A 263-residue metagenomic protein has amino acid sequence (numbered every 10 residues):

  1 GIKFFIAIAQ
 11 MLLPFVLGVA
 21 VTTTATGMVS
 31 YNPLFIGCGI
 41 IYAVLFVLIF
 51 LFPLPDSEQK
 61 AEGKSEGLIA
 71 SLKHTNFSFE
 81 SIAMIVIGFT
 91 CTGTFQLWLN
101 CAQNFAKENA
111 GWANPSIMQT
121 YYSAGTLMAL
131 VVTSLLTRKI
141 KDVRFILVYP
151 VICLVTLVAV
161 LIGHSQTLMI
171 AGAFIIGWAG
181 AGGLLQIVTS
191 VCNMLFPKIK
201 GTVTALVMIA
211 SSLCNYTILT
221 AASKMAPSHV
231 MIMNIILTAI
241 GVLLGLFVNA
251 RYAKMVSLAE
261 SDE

Functional and structural regions predicted by a protein language model:
G1-V21, A205-L219: Glycine-rich segments within core transmembrane alpha-helices of 12-TM secondary carriers
G18, G39-A61, L244-Y252: C-terminal membrane-cytosol helix-exit motif in multi-pass small-molecule transporters
V21, A129-D142: Helix-to-loop junctions at the C-terminal end of transmembrane segments in multipass secondary transporters
D56-S81, E263: Juxtamembrane intracellular "pre-TM" segments in multi-pass secondary transporters
N76-L127: Extracytoplasmic gate region of multi-pass secondary transporters
R144-A159: Structural signature of the two symmetry-related core transmembrane helices
G182-F196: Intracellular juxtamembrane helix-capping segments at the cytosolic ends of symmetry-related transmembrane helices
N193-P227: A late C-terminal transmembrane helix in Major Facilitator Superfamily
